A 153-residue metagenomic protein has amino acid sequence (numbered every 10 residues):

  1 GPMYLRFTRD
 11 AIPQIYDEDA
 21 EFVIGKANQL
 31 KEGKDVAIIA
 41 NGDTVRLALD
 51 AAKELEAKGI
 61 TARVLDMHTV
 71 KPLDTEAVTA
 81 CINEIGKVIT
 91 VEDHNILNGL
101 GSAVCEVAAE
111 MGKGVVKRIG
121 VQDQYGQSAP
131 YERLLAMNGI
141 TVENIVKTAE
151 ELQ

Functional and structural regions predicted by a protein language model:
G1: Amphipathic alpha-helical interface segments
L5: Divalent-metal (often Zn2+) His-rich catalytic cores of metallo-beta-lactamase-fold enzymes
T8-Q153: Thiamine diphosphate
